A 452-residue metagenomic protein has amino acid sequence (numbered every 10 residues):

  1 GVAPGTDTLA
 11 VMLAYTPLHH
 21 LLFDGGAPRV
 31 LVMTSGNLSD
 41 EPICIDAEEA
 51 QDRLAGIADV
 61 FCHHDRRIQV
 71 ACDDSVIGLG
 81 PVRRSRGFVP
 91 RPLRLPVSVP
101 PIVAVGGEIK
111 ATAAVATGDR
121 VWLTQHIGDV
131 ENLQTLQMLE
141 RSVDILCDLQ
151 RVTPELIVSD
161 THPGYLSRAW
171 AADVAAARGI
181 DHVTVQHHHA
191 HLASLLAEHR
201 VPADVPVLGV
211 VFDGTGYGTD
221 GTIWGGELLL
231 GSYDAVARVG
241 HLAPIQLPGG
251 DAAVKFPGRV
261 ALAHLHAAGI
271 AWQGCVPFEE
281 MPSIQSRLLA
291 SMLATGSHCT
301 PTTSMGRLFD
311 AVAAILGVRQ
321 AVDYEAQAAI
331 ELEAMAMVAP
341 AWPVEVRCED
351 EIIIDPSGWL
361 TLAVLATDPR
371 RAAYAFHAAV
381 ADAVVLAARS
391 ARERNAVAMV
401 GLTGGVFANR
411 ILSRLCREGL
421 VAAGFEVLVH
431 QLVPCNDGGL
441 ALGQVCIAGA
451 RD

Functional and structural regions predicted by a protein language model:
G1-V158, H162-A177: Active-site-adjacent structural elements in enzyme catalytic cores
T8-M12, D40, C44, R66 (+15 more regions): Hydrophobic alpha-helical scaffolding
C44-A47, G164-R178, T219-G231, R410-E418: Short Gly/Thr/Asp-enriched flexible loops that form oxyanion-binding sites at enzyme active sites
D74-R94, P100, P206-H266, A290-M335: Glycine-rich phosphate-binding loop of actin/hexokinase-like ATP-binding domains
G107-Q137, R141-I145, A268-A398, I411-E418: A contiguous, well-structured pocket-lining segment that forms one wall/lid of small-molecule binding clefts in soluble
Q137-I145, V152, L156-G209, L386 (+1 more regions): N-terminal small/polar loop signature for handling phosphorylated ligands or for N-terminal nucleophile
D160, G179-H191, A398-M399, R410 (+1 more regions): Conserved phosphate-binding/catalytic loops in two-lobed NTP-binding clefts
H188-F212, Y217-G218, P257-H266, A378 (+1 more regions): Glycine-rich phosphate-binding/hydrolytic loop that grips phosphoryl groups
